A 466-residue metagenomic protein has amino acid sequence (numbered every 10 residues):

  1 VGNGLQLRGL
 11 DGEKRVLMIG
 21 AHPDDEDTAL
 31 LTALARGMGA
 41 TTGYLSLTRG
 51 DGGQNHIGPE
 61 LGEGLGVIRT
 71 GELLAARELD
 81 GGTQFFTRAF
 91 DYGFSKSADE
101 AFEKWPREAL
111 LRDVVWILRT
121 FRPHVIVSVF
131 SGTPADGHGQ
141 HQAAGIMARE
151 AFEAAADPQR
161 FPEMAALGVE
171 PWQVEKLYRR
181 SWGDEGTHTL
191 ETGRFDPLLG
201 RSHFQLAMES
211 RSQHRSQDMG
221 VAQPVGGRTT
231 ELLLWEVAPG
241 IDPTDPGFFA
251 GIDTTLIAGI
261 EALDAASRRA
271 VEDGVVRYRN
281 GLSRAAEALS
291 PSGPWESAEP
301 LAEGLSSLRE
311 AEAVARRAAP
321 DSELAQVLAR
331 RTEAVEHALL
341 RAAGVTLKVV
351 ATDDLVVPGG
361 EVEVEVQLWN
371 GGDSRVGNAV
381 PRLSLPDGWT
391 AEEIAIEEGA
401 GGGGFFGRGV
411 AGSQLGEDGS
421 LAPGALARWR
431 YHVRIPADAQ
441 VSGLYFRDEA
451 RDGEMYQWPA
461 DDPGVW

Functional and structural regions predicted by a protein language model:
V1-L17, S97-A101, R107-L347: Metal-dependent de-N-acetylase/amidase catalytic core
V1-T120, Q142, I146-E153, D157: Active-site rim/loop-helix segments in enzyme catalytic domains that contact anionic ligands
V349-D353, E393-I394: Surface-exposed, proline-enriched loop/turn segments that connect beta strands in immunoglobulin-like
D354-G360: Short, solvent-exposed loop/linker segments at the N-terminal edge of repeated beta-sheet extracellular domains
E361-W369: Beta-strand-rich structural segments
W369-A411, G416, P436: Proline-anchored loop/turn motifs at beta-strand termini and strand-loop-strand connectors
E417, A425-V433: Short strand-edge motifs at loop-to-beta-strand transitions and within beta-strands of extracellular beta-rich domains
I435-W466: Short glycine/proline/serine/threonine-rich loop/turn segments at secondary-structure transition edges
